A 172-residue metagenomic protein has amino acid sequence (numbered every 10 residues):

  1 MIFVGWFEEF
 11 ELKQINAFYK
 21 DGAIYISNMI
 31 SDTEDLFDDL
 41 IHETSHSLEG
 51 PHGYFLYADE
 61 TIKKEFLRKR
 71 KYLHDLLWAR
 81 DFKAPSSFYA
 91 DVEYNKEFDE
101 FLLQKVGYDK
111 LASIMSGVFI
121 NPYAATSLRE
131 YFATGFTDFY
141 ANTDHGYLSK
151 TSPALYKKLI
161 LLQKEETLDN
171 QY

Functional and structural regions predicted by a protein language model:
M1-F37, A58, L76-Y89, Y172: Auxiliary, metal-adjacent structural segments of Zn-dependent hydrolase domains
I2-E8, A90-F101, V118-Y123: Phosphate-binding glycine-rich loops and adjacent basic patches that engage nucleotide phosphates, nucleic-acid
I30-D38, F119-T126: Short, charged/polar micro-motifs that form catalytic or ligand-binding hotspots
F37, E43-K63: Catalytic Zn2+-binding segment of zinc metalloproteases
T61-K71: Short, surface-exposed, charged loop/turn segments at secondary-structure junctions
R70-L102: Low-complexity, serine/threonine/proline-enriched polar segments
F98-Y172: Pan-zinc metallopeptidase signature
